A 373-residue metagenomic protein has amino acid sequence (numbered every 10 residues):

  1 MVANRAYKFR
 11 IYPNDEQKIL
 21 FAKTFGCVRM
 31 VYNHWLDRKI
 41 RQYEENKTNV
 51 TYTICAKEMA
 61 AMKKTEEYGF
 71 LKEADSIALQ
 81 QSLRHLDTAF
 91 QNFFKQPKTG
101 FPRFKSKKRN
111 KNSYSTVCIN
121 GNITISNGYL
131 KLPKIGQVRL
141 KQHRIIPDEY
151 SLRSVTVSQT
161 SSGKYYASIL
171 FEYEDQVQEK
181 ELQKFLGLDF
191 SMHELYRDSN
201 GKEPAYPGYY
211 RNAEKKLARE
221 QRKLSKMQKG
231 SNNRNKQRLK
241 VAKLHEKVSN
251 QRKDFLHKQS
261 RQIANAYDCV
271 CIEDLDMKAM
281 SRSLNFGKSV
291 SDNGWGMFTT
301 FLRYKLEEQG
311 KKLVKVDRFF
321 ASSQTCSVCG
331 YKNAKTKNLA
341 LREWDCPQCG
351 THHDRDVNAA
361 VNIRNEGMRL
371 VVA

Functional and structural regions predicted by a protein language model:
M1-A373: Nucleic-acid substrate recognition interfaces
